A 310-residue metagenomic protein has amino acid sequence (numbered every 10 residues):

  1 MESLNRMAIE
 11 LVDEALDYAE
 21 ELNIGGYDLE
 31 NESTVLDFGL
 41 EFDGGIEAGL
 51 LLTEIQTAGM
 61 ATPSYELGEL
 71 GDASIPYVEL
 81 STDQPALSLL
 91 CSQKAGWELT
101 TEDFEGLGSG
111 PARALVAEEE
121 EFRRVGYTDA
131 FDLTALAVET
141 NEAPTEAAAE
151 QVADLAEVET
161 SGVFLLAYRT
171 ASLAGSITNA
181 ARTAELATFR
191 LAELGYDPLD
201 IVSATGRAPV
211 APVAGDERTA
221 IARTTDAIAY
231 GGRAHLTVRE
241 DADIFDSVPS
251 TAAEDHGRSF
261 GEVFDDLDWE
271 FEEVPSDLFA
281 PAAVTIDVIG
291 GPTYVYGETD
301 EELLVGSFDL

Functional and structural regions predicted by a protein language model:
M1-E157, S161-F164, Y168-E185, F189 (+1 more regions): Anaerobic metallocofactor- and corrinoid-dependent redox/one-carbon enzyme cores, especially those from methanogenesis
